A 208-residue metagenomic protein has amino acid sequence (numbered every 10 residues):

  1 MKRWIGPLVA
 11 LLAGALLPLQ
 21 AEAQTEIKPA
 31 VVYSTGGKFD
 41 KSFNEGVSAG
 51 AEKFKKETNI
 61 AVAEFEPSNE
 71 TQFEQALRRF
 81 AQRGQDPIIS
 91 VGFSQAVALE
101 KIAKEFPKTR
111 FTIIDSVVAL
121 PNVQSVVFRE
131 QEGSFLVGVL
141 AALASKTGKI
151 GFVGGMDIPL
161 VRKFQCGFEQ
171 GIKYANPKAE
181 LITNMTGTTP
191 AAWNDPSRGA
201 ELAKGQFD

Functional and structural regions predicted by a protein language model:
P7-L16: Bacterial N-terminal signal peptides
L17-A23: Sec/Tat signal peptide C-region and signal peptidase I cleavage site
K28-E57, A63-Q72, F93, D157-K163: Extracytoplasmic "Venus flytrap"
A51, L136-T183: An alpha-beta-alpha
V62-A81, T188-G205: Structural motif
Q85-G92, T112-I114, D208: Periplasmic-binding protein-like
K104-F128: Flexible loop/hinge segments that line or gate small-molecule binding clefts
G167-D208: Extracellular/periplasmic Venus flytrap/periplasmic-binding protein
